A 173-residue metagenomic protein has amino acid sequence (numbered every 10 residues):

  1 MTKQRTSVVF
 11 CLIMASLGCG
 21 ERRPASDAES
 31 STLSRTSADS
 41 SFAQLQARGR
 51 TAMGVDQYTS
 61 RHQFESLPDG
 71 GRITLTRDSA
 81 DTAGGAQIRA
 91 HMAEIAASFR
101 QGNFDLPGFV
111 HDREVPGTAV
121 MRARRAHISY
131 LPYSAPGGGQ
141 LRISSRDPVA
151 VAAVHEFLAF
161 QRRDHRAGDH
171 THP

Functional and structural regions predicted by a protein language model:
M1-V8: Bacterial N-terminal signal peptides that target proteins for export
V9-S16: Bacterial N-terminal signal peptides
C19-R22: Bacterial signal peptide processing site
A28-Q57, G85-A126, Q161-H170: A low-complexity, Ser/Thr/Gly/Pro-enriched, surface-exposed linker/loop concept that marks segments flanking
F64-T76, P136-G138: Acidic/histidine-rich, surface-exposed loop or edge segments in extracytoplasmic proteins
G71, S79-G85, E94-A97, D147-V151: Primarily extracytoplasmic ectodomains and periplasmic/lumenal surface modules that are beta-strand-rich
E114-S144: Short, solvent-exposed interaction modules
V149-P173: C-terminal partner/receptor-binding element of secreted or periplasmic proteins
